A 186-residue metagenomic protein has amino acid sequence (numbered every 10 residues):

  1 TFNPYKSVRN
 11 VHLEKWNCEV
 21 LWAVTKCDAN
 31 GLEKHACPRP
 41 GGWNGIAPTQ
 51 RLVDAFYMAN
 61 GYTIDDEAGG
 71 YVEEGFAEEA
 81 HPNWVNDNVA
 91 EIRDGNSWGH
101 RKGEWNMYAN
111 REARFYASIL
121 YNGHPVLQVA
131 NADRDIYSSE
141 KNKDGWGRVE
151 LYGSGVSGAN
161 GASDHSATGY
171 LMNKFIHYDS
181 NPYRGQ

Functional and structural regions predicted by a protein language model:
T1-G153: An aromatic- and glycine-enriched ligand-binding surface/loop that stacks and positions planar moieties
I136-Q186: Extended glycan-interaction surfaces of carbohydrate-active proteins
